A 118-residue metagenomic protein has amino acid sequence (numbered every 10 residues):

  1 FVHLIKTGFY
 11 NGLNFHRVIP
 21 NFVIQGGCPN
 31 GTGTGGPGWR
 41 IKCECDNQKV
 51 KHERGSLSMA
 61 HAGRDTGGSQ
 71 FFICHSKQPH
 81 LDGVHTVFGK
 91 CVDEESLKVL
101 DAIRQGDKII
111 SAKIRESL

Functional and structural regions predicted by a protein language model:
V2-L118: Cyclophilin-like peptidyl-prolyl cis-trans isomerases
